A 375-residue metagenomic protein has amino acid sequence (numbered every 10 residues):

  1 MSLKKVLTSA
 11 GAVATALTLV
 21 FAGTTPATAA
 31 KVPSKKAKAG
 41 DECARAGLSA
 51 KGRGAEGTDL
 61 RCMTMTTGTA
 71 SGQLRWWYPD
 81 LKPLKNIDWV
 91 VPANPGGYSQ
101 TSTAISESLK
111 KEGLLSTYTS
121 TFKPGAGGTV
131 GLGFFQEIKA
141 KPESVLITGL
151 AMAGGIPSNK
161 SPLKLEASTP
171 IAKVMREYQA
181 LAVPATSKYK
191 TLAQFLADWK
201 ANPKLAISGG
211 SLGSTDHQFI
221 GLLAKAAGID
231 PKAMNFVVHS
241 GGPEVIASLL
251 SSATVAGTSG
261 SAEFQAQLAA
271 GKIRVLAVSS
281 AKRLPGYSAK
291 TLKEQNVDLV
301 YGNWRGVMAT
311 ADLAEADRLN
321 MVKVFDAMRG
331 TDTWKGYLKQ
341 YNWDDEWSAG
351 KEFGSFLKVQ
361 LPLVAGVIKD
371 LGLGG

Functional and structural regions predicted by a protein language model:
T18-K36: C-terminal region of N-terminal signal peptides and the immediate post-cleavage residues of exported proteins
Y78-E166, L212, D216, G228-A256 (+2 more regions): N-terminal (or domain-start) structured segment
E143-L146, P162-A180, A206-S208, K293-D298: A structural signal for short loop-to-beta-strand junctions that line the ligand-binding cleft of periplasmic/secreted
L146-M152, S158, G241-G242, T258-F264 (+3 more regions): Beta->alpha turn/N-cap motifs
V183-P203, A316: Flexible hinge/capping segments at coil-to-helix
A201-N202, D326-W343, I368-K369: Periplasmic-binding protein-like
S208-A289: Ligand-binding pocket segment of bilobal, Venus flytrap-like solute-binding proteins
E263-T331, V359-L363, V367: C-terminal lobe and pocket-closing loops of periplasmic/extracytoplasmic Venus-flytrap solute-binding proteins
